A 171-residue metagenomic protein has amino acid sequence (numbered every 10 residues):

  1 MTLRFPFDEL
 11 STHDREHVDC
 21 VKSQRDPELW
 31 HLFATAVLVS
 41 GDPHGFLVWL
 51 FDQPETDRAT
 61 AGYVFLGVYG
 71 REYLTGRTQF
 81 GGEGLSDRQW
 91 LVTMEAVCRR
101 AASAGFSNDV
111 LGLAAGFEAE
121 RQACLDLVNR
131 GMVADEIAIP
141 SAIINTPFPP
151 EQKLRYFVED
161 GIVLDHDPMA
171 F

Functional and structural regions predicted by a protein language model:
M1-F171: Alpha-helical scaffold segments
